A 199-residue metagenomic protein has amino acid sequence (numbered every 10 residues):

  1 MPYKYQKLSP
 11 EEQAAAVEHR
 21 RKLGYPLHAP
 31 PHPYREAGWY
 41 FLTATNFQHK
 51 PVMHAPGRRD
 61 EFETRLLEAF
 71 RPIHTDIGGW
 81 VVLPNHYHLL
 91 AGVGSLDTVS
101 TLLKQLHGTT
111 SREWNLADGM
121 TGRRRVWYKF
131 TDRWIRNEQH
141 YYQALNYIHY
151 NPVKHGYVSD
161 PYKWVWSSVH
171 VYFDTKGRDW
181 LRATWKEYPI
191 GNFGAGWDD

Functional and structural regions predicted by a protein language model:
M1-D199: Short catalytic/metal-binding and nucleic-acid-binding patches
